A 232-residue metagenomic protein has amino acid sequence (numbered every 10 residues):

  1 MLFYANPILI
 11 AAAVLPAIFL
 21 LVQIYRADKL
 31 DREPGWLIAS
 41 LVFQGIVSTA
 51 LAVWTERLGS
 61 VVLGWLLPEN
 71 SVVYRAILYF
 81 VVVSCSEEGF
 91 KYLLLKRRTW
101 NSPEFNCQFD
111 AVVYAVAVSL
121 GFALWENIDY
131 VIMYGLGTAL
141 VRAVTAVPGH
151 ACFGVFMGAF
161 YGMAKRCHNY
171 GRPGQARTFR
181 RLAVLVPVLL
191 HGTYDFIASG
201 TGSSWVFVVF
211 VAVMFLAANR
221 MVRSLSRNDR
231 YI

Functional and structural regions predicted by a protein language model:
M1-I232: Hydrophobic alpha-helical segments at protein termini of multi-pass membrane proteins
